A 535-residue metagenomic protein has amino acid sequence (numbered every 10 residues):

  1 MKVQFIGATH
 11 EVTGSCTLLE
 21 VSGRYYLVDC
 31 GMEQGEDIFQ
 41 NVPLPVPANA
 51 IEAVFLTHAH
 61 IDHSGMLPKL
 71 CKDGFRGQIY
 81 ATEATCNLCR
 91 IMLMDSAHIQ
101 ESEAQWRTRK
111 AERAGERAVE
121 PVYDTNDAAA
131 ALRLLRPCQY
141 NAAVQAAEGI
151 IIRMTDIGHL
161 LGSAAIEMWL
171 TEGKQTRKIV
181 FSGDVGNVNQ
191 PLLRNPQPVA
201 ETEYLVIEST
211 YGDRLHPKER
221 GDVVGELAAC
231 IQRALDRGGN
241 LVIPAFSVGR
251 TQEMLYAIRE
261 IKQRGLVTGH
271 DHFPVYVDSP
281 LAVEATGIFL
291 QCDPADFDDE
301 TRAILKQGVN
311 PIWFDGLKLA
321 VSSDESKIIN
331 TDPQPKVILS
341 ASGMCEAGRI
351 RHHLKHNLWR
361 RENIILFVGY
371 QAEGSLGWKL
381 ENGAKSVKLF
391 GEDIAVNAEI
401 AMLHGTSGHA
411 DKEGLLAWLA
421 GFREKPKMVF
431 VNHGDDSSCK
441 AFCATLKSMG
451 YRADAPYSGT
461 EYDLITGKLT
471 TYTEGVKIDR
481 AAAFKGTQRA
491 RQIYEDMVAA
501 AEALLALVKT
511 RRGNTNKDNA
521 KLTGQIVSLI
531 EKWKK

Functional and structural regions predicted by a protein language model:
M1-F55, H60, S64, C71-E253 (+1 more regions): His/Asp/Glu-rich metal-coordinating catalytic cores of metallo-dependent phosphodiesterases/hydrolases acting on
C30-G31, T176-S182, N187-V188, S209-K218 (+4 more regions): Acidic/glycine-enriched edge-of-secondary-structure segments
Q100-Q105, D293-Q307, T470-E495: A polyampholytic, Gly/Pro-enriched intrinsically disordered region
I150-M154, I288-D296, L416, T466-V476: Short, surface-exposed amphipathic charged segments that create phosphate/polyanion-binding patches used for binding
P191-V206, D293-T301, Q371-N397: Short, compositionally biased "basic patch" segments
R220-V224, W313-E325, M344-E346, E381-S386 (+1 more regions): A general structural motif
A228-L376, K388, R423, S438-K440 (+4 more regions): Hard-cation-handling environments
R349-H352, S407-R423: A short, acidic, amphipathic alpha-helical segment used as a generic capping/interface helix at domain edges
